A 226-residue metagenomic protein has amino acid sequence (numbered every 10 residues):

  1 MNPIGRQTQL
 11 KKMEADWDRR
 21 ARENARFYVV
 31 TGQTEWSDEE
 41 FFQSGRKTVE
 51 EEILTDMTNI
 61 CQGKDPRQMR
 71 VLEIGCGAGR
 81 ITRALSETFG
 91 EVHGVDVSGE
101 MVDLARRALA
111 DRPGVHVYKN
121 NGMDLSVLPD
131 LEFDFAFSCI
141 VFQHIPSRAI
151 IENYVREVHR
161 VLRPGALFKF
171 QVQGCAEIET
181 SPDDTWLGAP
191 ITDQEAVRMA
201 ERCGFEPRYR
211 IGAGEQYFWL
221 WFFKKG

Functional and structural regions predicted by a protein language model:
M1-F89, H93-L125, R148-A149, L167-G226: Class I (Rossmann-like) S-adenosyl-L-methionine-dependent methyltransferase catalytic domain, capturing the SAM-binding
D103, C139-Q143, R156: Internal, well-ordered alpha-helical scaffold/interface segments that support domain packing or protein-protein contacts
S126-A136: A short acidic, Gly/Pro-enriched loop at the edge of an enzyme's catalytic core that lines a small-molecule cofactor
F135-A149: A short SAM/SAH-binding and catalytic strip from SAM-dependent methyltransferases
E152-P164: A short glycine-rich, Lys/Arg-flanked "PGG" loop and its adjoining helix->strand segment in the class I
